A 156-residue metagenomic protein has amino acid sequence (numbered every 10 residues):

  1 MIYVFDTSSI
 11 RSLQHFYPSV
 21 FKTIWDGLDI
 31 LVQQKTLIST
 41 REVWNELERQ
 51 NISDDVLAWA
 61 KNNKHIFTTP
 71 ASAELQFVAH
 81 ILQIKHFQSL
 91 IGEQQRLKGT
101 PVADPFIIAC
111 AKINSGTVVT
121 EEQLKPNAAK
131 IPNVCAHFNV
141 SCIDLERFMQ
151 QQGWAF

Functional and structural regions predicted by a protein language model:
M1-S39, E46-K61: Short, well-structured N-terminal submotif of metal-dependent ribonuclease cores
F5, T40-R41, V119-E122: Short His-Asn-centered micro-motif
V32, A60, C110-A111, C135: A generic structural signal for well-ordered alpha-helical segments
S39-T40, A103: Replace "coordinates the UDP/GDP/TDP-sugar" with "coordinates nucleotide-activated sugar donors
R41, N45-K98: PIN-domain endoribonuclease scaffold, especially VapC-family toxins
A73-N133: Active-site neighborhoods of divalent-metal-dependent phosphate/nucleic-acid chemistry enzymes
T117, E121-F156: Acidic, PIN/NYN-like endoribonuclease modules and their adjacent C-terminal/linker elements
